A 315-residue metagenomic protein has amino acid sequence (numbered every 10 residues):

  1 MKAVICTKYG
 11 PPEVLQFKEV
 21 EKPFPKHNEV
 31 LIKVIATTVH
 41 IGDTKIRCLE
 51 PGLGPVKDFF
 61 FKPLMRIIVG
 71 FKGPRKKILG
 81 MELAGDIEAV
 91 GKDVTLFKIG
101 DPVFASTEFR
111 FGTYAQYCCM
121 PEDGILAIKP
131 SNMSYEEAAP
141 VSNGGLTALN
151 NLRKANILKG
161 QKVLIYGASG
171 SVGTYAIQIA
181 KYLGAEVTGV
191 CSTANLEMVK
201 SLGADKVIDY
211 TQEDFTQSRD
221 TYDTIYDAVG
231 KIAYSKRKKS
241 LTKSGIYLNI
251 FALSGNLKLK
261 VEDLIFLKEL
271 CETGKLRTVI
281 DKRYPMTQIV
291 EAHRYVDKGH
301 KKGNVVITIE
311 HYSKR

Functional and structural regions predicted by a protein language model:
K2-V4, Q16-E21, K33, G85-D86 (+1 more regions): Residues located in well-ordered beta-strands
E21-T38, E50-F109: Glycine-rich beta-strand-centered segment in the early N-terminal region that forms part of a ligand/cofactor-binding
G91-D93, V187-M198, F215, K231-Y234: Short glycine/proline-centered loop/turn elements that form peptide/ligand docking sites
I99, A138-D209: Mid-domain Rossmann-like dinucleotide-binding core that forms the NAD(H)/NADP(H) cofactor-binding site
F104, I208, I225-Y226: N-terminal Rossmann-like NAD(P) cofactor-binding module of classical short-chain dehydrogenase/reductase
F109-E122: A structural motif shared across PLP-dependent enzymes of the aminotransferase-like
T211-T221: Short amphipathic alpha-helix with an adjacent loop that forms part of the alpha/beta core around
D223, A228-V279, M286, T308-R315: Glycine-rich phosphate-binding loop and adjacent beta-alpha segment of Rossmann(oid) nucleotide-cofactor-binding
